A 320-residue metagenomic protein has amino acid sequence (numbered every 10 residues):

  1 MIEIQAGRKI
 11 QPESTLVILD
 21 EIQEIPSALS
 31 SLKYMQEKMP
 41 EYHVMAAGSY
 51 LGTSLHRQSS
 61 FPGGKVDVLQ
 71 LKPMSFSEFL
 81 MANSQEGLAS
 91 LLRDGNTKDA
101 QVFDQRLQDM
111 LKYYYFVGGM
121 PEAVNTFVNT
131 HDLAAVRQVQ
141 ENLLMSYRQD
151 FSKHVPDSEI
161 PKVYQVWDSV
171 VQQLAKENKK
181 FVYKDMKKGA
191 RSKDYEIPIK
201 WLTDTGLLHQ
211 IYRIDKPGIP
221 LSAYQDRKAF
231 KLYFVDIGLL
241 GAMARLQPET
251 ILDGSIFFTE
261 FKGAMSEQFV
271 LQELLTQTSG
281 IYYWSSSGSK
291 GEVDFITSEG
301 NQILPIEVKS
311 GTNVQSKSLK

Functional and structural regions predicted by a protein language model:
M1-E13: Short glycine-rich substrate-engagement loop in P-loop NTPases that contacts/grips substrate
I10-S27: Conserved P-loop NTPase "ATPase switch" module shared by AAA+ and STAND
I18, H43-S49, Q70, F79: Structural recognition of the conserved hydrophobic beta-strand(s) that form the central parallel beta-sheet of P-loop
E21, A47-L51, K65, K72-M74 (+1 more regions): A short beta-strand-to-loop transition that corresponds to the Sensor-1 phosphate-sensing loop of AAA+ P-loop ATPases
Q23-L32, H56-R57: Conserved ATPase-coupling elements of RecA-like P-loop NTPase cores
L29-A46, Y50-G52: Conserved catalytic/switch belt of AAA+ P-loop NTPases
H56-A175: Interdomain motor-coupling "hinge/lid" segment immediately C-terminal to the ATP-binding subdomain of NTP-driven enzymes
I197-K320: A cross-kingdom feature that marks ATP-driven nucleic-acid transaction machinery
